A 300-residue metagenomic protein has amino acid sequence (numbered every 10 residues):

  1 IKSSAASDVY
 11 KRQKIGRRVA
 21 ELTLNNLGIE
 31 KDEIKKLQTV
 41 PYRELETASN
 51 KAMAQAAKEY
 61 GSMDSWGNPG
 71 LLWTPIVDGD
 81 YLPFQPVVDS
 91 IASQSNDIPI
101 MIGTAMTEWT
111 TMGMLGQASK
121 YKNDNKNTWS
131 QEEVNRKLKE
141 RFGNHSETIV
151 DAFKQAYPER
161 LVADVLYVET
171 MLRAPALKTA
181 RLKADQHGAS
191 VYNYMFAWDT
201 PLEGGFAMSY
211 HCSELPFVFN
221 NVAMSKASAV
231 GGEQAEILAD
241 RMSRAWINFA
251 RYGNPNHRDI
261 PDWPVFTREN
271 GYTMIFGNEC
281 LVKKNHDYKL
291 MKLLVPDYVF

Functional and structural regions predicted by a protein language model:
I1-A6, Y10: Single conserved hydrophobic/aromatic residue that forms the stacking wall/gate of nucleotide- or nucleobase-binding
G16-V19, E33, P175, M242: Stable alpha-helical elements in mature extracytoplasmic
L24-T39: Short, charged, surface-exposed loops that flank catalytic or proteolytic processing sites
K31-I34, T47-A48, A189-Y194, P255-P261: Acidic/polar loop patches that form or flank catalytic/metal-binding clefts of enzymes that bind anionic ligands
T39, E44-E233, A245: Substrate-gating cap/lid region and adjacent catalytic-acid/histidine neighborhood within extracellular/lumenal
V40, M195, D199, Y252-E279: Polar, surface-exposed loop/tail segments that function as active-site lids or cofactor/substrate-recognition elements
A235-R258: Non-catalytic, well-ordered alpha-helical segments in soluble enzyme domains
E279-F300: Tryptophan-rich aromatic "cage" segments
